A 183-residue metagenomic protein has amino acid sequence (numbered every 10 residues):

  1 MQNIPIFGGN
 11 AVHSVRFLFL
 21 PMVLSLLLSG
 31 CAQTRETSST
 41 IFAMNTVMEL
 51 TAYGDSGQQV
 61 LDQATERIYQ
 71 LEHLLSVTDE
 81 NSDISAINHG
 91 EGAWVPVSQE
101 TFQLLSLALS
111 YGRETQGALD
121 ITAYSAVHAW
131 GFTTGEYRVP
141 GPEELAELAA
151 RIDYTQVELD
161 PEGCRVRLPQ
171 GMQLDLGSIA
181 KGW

Functional and structural regions predicted by a protein language model:
N3-I4, S25: N-terminal start and proteolytic maturation junction detector
I4-F19: Bacterial N-terminal signal peptides that target proteins for export
L18-S29: Bacterial N-terminal signal peptides
L27-D175: A contiguous, well-ordered beta/alpha segment that forms the leading edge of an enzyme domain
S178: Short-chain dehydrogenase/reductase
K181: Short, conserved phosphate/pyrophosphate- and ester-handling motifs at nucleotide-, phospho-/glycolipid
